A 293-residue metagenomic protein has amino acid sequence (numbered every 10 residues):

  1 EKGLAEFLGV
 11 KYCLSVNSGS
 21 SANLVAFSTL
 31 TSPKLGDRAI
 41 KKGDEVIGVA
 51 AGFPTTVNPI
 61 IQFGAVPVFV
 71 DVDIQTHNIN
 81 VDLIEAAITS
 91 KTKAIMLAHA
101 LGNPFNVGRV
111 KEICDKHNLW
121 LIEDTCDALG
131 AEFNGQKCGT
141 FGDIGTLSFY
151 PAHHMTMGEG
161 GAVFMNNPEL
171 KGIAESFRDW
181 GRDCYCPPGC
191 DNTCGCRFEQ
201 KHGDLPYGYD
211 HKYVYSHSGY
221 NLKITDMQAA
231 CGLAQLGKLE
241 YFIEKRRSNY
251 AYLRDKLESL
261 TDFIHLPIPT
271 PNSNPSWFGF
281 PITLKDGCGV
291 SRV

Functional and structural regions predicted by a protein language model:
E1-E45, P59-F63, F69-D71, Q136: Phosphate-binding glycine-rich loop
E1-K2, F7-C13, G19-S20, D82 (+5 more regions): PLP-dependent aminotransferase class I/II
S28-S32, E112, P151, D255: Short, well-ordered alpha-helices that flank and scaffold nucleotide-derived cofactor binding pockets
I47, V68, L121-I122, T146 (+1 more regions): Structural detector of well-ordered beta-strand residues that form the stable sheet scaffold of enzyme domains
G52-V57: Conserved coil-to-alpha-helix start sites within the AMP-binding
N58-I60, I113, M227: Hydrophobic/aromatic ligand-binding patch that stacks against planar heteroaromatic rings of cofactors or nucleotides
Q62, T140, S176: Phosphate-coordinating loops and pocket residues in cytosolic domains that bind phosphorylated ligands
Q75-G172: Active-site phosphate-binding strand-loop segment of PLP-dependent enzymes
